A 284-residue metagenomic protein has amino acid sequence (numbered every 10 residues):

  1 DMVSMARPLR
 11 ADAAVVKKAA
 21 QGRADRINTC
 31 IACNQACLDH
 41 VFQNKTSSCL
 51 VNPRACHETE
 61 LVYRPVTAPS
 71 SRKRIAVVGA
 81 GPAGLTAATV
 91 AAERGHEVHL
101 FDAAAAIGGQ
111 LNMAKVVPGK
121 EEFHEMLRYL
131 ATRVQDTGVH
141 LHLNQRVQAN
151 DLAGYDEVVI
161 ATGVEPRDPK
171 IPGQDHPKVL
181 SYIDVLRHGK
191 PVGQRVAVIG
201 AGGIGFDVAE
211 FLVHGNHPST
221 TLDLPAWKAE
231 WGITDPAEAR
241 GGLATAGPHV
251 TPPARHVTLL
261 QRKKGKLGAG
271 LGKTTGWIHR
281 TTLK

Functional and structural regions predicted by a protein language model:
D1-Q21, R133-Q145, N150, Q194-F206: Repeat-solenoid scaffold signature
D1-V78, P82, T86-E93, E97-V98 (+1 more regions): Flavin-dependent oxidoreductase catalytic cores
R7-P8, G22-D25, L38-V41, A83 (+6 more regions): Catalytic cores of large soluble enzymes that bind and process phosphate-bearing ligands
A14-K17, F42-N44, L61, N112-M113 (+2 more regions): Short acidic, glycine/serine/threonine-rich loops at helix termini
V15, Q21-D25, M113-V117, H214 (+1 more regions): Short, well-ordered loop/turn and helix-capping segments at boundaries between secondary-structure elements and domains
R72-I107, H142-N150, G154-E157, A161-I171 (+2 more regions): Rossmann-like dinucleotide/flavin-binding elements
G109-Y155, G268-K284: N-terminal Rossmann-like dinucleotide/flavin-binding domain of flavoprotein oxidoreductases that bind FAD/FMN
